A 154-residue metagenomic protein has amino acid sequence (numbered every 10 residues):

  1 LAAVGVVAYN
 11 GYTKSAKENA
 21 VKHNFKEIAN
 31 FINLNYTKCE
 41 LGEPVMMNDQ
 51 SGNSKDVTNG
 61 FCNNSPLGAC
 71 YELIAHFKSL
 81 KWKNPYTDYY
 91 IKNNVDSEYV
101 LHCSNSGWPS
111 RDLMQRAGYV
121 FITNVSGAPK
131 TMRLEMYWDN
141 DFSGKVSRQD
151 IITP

Functional and structural regions predicted by a protein language model:
L1-K26: Amphipathic alpha-helical segments typified by the pilin-like N-terminal helix that continues immediately C-terminal
A2-G5, A29, W82, D112: Short linear sequence motifs
N24-E43: N-terminal alpha-helical signal peptides/signal-anchor transmembrane segments
T37-P154: Periplasmic/extracellular, small/polar-rich flexible segments of pilin-like filament-forming proteins
